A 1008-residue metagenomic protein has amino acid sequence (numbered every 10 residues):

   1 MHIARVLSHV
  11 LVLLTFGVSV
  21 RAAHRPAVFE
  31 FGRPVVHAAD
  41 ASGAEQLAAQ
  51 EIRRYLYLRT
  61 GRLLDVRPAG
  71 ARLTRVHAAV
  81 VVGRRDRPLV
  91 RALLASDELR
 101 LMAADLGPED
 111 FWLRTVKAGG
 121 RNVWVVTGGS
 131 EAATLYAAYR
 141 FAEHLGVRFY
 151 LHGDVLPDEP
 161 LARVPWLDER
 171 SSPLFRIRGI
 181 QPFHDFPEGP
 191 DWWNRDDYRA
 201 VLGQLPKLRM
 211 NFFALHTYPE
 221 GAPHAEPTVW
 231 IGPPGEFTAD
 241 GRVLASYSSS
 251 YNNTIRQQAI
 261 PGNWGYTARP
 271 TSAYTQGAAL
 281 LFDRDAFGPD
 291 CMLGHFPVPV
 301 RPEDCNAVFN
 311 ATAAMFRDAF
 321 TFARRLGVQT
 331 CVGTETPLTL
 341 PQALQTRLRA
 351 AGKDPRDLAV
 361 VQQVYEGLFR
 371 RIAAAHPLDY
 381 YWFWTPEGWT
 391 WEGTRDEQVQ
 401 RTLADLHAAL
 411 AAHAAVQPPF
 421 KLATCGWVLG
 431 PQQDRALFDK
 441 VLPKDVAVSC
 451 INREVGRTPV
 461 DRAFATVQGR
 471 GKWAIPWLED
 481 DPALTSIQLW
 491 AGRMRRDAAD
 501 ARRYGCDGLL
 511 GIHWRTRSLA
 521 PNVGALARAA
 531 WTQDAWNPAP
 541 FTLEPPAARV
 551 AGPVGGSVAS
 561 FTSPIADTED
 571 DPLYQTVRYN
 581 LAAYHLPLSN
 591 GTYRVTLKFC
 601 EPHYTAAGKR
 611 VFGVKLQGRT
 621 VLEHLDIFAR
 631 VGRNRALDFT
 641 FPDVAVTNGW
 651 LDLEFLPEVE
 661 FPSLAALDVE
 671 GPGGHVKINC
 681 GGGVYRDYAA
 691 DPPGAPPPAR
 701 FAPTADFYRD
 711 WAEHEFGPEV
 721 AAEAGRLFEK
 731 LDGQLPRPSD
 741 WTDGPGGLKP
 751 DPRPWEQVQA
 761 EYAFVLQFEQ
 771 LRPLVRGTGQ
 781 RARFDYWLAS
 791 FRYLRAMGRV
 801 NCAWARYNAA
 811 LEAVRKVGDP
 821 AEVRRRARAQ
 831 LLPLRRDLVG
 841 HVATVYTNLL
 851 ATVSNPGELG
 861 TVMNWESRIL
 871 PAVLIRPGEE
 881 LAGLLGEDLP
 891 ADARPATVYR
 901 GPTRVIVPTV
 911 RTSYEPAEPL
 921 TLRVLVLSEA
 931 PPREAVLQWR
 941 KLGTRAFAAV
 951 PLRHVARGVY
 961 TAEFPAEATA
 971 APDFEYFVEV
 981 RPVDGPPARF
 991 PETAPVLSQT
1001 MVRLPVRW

Functional and structural regions predicted by a protein language model:
S8-G17: Bacterial N-terminal signal peptides
A23-P173: Contiguous, structured surface segment used for ligand recognition
A41, T60, L64, A71-R75 (+5 more regions): Aromatic-lined carbohydrate-binding surfaces of glycoside hydrolases
L106, V147, W166-E169, H224-P227 (+5 more regions): Substrate-binding groove of N-acetylhexosamine-processing glycoside hydrolases
S171, V558-N580, R894-A917: Edge strands and adjacent loops of beta-rich recognition modules
L205, C600-Y604, E658, G798 (+2 more regions): Short solvent-exposed strand-capping/beta-turn motif centered on an Asx-Ser/Thr pair
P546-R700: Compositionally biased, intrinsically disordered or flexible polar/acidic segments
I869-W1008: Glycan-association/targeting regions that enable binding to alpha-glucans and other polysaccharides
